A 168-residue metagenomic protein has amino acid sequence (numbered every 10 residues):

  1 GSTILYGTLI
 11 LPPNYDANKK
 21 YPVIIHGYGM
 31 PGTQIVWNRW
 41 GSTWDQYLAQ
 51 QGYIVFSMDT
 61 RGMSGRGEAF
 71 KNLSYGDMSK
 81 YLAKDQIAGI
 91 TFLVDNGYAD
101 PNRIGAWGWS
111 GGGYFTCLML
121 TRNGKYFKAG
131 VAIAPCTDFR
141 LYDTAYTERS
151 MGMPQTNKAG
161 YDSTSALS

Functional and structural regions predicted by a protein language model:
G1-S168: Serine-hydrolase catalytic core recognition
